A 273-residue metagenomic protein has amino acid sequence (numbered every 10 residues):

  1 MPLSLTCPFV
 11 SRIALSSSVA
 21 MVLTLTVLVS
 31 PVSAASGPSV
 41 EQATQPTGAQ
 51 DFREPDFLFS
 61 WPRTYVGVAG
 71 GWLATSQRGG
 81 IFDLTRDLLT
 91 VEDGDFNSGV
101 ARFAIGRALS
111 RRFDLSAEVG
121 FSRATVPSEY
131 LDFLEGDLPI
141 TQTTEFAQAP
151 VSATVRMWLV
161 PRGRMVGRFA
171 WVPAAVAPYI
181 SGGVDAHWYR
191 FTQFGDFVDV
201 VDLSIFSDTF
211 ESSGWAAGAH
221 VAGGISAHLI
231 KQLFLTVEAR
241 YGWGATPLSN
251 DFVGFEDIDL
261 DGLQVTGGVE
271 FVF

Functional and structural regions predicted by a protein language model:
M1-I13: N-terminal secretory signal peptides that target proteins for export/translocation
L5-C7, T26, S39: Generic early N-terminus positional signal peaking at residue ~5-7
A14-L28: Bacterial N-terminal signal peptides
S33-R107, F191, E270-V272: Short glycine/proline- and aromatic-enriched beta-strand/turn motifs that initiate or cap beta-hairpins
D51-P55, W61, R107-V198, V265-F273: Gram-negative (and chloroplast) outer-membrane scaffold detector with strong preference for beta-barrel transmembrane
T75-F96, F121-V151, H187-A216, G244-G262: Extracellular/periplasm-exposed beta-strand and loop segments of Gram-negative cell-envelope proteins, dominated by
R107, M157-M165, F169-D259, L263 (+1 more regions): Outer-membrane beta-barrel transmembrane domain signature
